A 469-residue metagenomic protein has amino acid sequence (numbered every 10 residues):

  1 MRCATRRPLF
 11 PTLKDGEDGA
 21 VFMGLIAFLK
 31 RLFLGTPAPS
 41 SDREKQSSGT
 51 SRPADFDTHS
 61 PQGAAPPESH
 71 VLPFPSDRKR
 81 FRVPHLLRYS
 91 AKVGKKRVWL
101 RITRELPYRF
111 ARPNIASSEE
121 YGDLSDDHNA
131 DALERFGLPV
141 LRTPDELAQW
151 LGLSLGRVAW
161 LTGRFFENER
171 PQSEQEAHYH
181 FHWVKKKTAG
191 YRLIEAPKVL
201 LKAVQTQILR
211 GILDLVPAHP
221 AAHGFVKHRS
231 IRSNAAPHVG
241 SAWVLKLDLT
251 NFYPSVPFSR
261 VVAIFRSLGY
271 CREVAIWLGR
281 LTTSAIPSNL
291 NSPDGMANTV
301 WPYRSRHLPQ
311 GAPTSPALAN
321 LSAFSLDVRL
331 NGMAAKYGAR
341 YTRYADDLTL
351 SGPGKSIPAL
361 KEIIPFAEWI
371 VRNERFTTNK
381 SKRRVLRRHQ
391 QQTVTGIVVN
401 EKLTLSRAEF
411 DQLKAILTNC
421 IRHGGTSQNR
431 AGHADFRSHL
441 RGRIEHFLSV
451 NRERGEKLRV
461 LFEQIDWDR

Functional and structural regions predicted by a protein language model:
K14-D18, K45: Intrinsically disordered, low-complexity polyampholyte segments enriched for Lys and acidic residues
F22-V184, L193, P197-L215, P220-W243 (+6 more regions): Right-hand nucleic-acid polymerase module
L247-L249: Residues immediately flanking
R340-Y344: Short beta-strand
D346-P353: Short beta-strand->loop micro-motif that forms the acidic, two-metal-ion catalytic signature in nucleotide-processing
